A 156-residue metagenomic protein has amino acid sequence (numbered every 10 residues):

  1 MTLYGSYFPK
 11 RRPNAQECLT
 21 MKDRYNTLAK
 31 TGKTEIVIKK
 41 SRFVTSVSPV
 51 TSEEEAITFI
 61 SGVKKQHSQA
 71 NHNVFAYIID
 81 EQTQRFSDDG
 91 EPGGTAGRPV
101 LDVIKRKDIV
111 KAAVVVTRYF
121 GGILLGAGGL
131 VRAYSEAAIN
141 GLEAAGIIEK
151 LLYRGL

Functional and structural regions predicted by a protein language model:
Y4-F8: Aromatic (phenylalanine/tyrosine) cluster motif
P9-T20: Short, Lys/Arg-enriched N-terminal segments with co-localized hydrophobic residues within the first ~10-30 amino acids
M21-T95: C-terminal regulatory domains involved in ligand/effector binding and gene-expression control
I78, V110-F120: Glycine- and acidic-rich phosphate- and metal-coordinating loops
G93, G97-R106, L130-Y134: Conserved mixed alpha/beta catalytic, RNA-binding, or beta-rich assembly cores of soluble enzyme, regulatory
A133, A137-A145: Stable alpha-helical structural segments in soluble proteins, enriched in small hydrophobic residues
E149-L156: Short glycine-/aliphatic-rich beta-strand segments at the starts of folded cytosolic domains
